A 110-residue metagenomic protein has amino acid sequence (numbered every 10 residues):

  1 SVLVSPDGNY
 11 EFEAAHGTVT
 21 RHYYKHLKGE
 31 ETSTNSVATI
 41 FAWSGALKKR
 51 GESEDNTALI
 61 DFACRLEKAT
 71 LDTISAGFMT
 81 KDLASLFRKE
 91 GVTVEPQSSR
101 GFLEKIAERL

Functional and structural regions predicted by a protein language model:
S1-R65, D72-T73: Glycine-rich phosphate/nucleotide-binding loop
G29-T34, K49-L110: Internal helix-turn-beta structural module
